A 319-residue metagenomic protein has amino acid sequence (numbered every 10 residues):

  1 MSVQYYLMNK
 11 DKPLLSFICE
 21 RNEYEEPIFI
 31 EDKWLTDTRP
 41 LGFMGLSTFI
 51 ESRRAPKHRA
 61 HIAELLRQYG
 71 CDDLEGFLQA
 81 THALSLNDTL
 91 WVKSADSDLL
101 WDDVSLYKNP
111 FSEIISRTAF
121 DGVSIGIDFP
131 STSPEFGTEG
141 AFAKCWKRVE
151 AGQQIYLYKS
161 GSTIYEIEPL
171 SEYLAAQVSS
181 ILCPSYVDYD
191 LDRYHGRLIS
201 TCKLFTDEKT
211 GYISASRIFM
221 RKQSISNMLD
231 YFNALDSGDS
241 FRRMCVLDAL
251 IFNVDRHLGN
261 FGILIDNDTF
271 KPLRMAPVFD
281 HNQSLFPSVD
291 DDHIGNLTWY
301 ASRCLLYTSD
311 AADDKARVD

Functional and structural regions predicted by a protein language model:
M1-F252, L264-S309, R317: Phosphate/dinucleotide-binding and metal-coordinating scaffold of catalytic cores in nucleotide-dependent enzymes
H257: Canonical protein kinase catalytic loop motif
